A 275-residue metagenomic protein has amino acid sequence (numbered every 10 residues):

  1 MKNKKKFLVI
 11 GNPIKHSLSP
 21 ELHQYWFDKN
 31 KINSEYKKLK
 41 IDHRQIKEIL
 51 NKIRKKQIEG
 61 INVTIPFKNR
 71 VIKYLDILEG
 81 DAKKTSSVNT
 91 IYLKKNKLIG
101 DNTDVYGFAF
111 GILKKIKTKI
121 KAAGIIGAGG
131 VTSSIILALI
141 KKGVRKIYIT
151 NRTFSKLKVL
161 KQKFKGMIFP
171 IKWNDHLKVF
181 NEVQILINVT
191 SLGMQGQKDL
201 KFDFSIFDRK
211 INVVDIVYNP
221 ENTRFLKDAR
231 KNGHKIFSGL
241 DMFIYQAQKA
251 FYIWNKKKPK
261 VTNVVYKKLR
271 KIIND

Functional and structural regions predicted by a protein language model:
K2-I116, D228: Phosphate/diphosphate ligand-binding glycine-rich loop within oxidoreductases
N3, T118-K119, K141, F202-I211: Short, conserved loop/helix-junction motifs that constitute active-site signature segments in enzyme catalytic cores
G11, N102, I112, I116-V144 (+1 more regions): Glycine-rich adenosine-cofactor-binding loop
I14-K15, F154-S155, P220: Helix N-cap at the beta1-alpha1 junction of Rossmann-like dinucleotide-binding domains, i.e., the first residues
K37, I147-Y148, F237: Conserved beta-strand positions in the Rossmann-like core of class I SAM-dependent methyltransferases
V63-I72, G129-V131, S191-Q195, N219 (+1 more regions): Short glycine-rich anion-binding loops that position phosphate/pyrophosphate groups of nucleotides and phosphorylated
G166-I236: Rossmann-like adenosine-cofactor binding region
N212, I216-D275: Adenosine-phosphate binding glycine-rich loop
